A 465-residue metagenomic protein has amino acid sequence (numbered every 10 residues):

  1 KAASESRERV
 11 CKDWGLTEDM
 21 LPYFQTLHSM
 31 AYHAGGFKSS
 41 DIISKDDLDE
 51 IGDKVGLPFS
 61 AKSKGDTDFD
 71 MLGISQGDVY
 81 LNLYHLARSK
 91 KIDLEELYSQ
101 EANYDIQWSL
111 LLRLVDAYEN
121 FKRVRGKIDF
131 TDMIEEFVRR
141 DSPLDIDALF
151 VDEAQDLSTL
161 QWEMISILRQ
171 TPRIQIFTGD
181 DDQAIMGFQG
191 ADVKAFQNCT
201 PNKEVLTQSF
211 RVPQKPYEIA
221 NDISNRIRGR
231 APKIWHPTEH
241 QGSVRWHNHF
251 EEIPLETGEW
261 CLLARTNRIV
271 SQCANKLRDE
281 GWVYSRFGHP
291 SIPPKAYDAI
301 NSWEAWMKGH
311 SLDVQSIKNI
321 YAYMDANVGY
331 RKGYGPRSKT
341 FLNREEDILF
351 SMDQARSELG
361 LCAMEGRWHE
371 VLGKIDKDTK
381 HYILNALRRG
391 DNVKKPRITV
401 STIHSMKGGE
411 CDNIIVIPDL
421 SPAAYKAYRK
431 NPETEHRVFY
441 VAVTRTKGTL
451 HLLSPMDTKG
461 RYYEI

Functional and structural regions predicted by a protein language model:
K1-S40, N221, M406, T444: P-loop NTPase Walker
S4-E5, Q25, A148, Q155-Q241 (+7 more regions): Conserved helicase motor core of SF1/SF2 NTP-dependent helicases
D13-L21, G36-E50, F59, L144 (+3 more regions): Short, polar/flexible loop-turn hinges at active-site or ligand-entry regions and domain interfaces
D19-G35, W282-K308: Conserved beta-strand -> loop -> alpha-helix junction used to position metal-binding or nucleic-acid-contacting
A31, I42-D68, T171-A184, T200-S209: Conserved phosphoryl-transfer catalytic core
A61-F150, T159-M164, G187: Accessory N-terminal region flanking or inserted into the helicase ATPase core in nucleic-acid motor proteins
S243-G258: Conserved interdomain hinge at the start of the Helicase C-terminal
E304-L453: Conserved helicase C-terminal RecA-like lobe
